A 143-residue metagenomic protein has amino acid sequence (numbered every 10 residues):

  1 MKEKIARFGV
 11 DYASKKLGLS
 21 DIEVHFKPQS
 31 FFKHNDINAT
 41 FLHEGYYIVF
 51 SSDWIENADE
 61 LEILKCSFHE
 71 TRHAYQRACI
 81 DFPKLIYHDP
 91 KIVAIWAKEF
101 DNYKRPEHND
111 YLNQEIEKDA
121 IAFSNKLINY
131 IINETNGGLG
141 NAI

Functional and structural regions predicted by a protein language model:
M1-D21: Zn2+-dependent metallopeptidase catalytic core
K2, A6, E60, L64 (+2 more regions): Hydrophobic (often cysteine-bearing) scaffold residues that line and stabilize catalytic clefts of nucleotide/cofactor
S20-I22, L85-I143: Metalloprotease/metallohydrolase-associated module, dominated by Zn2+-dependent proteases
I22-H25, A58: Active-site hotspot residues in diverse enzymes, especially metal/ion-binding acidic/histidine motifs
H25-S30, I143: Acidic carboxylate-rich catalytic motifs and surrounding loops in phosphoryl-/glycosyl-chemistry enzymes
Q29-L61, A74-A78: Active-site scaffold of zinc-dependent metalloenzymes
S67: A conserved beta-strand element that flanks and buttresses the S-adenosyl-L-methionine
E70-H88: Catalytic Zn2+-binding segment of zinc metalloproteases
